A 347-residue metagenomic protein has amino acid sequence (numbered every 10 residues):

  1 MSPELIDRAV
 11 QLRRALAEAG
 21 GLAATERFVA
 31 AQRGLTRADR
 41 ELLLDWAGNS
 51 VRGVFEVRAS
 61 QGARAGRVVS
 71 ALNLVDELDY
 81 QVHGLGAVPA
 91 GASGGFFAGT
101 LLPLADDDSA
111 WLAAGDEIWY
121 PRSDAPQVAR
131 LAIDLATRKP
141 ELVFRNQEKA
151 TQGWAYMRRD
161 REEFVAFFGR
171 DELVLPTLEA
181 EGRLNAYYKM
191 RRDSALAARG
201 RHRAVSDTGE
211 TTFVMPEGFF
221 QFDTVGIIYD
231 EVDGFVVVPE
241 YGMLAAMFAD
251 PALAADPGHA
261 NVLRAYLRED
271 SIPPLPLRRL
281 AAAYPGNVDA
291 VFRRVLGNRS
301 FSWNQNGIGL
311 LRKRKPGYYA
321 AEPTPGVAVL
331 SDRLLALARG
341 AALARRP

Functional and structural regions predicted by a protein language model:
M1-A38: A structured, charge-rich N-terminal accessory region that forms the first stable segment of a protein and links
A38-W46: Short, charged beta-strand/loop "edge" motif centered at a coil->beta-strand transition that forms conserved
D45-A63: Structural detector for short beta-strands of small beta-barrel domains
R64-A71: Short aromatic-glycine-enriched beta-strand elements
N73-H83: Short, structured beta-strand/loop micro-motifs enriched in basic residues and often containing a Trp
H83-T100: Short nucleic-acid-contacting surface segments enriched for D/E, G, S/T with interspersed K/R
A98, P103-R293: Mixed-charge (acidic/basic) macromolecular-recognition segments
A249-P347: Extended, charge-rich intrinsically disordered regulatory tails
